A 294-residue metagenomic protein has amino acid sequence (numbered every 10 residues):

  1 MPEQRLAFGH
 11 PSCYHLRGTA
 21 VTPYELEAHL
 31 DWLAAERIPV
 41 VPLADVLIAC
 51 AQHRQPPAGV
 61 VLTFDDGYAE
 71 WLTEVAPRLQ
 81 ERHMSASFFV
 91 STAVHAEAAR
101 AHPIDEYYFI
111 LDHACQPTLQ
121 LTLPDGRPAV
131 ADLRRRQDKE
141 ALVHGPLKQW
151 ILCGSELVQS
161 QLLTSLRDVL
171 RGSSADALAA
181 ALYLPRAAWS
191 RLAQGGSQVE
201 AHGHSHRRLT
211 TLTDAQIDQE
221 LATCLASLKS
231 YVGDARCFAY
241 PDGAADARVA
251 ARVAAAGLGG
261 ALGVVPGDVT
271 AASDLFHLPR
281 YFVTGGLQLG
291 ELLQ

Functional and structural regions predicted by a protein language model:
M1-T63, E70-L72, A98, D105-L121 (+3 more regions): C-terminal active-site subregion of NodB/CE4 polysaccharide deacetylases
P2-R5, A98-Q198: Extended, charge-rich helix/loop segments that form flexible, surface "patches" used to engage negatively charged
L16, E81, R134-D138, L147 (+3 more regions): Short, intrinsically disordered low-complexity segments
W32, Q55, Y68, A76-S91 (+3 more regions): CE4/NodB-like, metal-dependent polysaccharide N-deacetylase domain that modifies extracellular/periplasmic N-acetylated
V94-H95: Short beta-strand edge segments in extracellular beta-sheet folds
